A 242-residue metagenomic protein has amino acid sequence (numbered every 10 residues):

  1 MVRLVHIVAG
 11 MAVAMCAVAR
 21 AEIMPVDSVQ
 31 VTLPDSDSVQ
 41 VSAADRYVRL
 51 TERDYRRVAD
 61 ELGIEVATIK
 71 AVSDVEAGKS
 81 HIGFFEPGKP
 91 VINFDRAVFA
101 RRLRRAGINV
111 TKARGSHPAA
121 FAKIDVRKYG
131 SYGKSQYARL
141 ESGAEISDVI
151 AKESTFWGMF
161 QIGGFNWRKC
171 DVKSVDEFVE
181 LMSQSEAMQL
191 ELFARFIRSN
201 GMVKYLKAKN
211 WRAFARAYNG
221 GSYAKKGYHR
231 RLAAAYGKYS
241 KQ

Functional and structural regions predicted by a protein language model:
V2-G10: Sec-dependent signal peptide recognition, specifically the positively charged N-region followed immediately by
H6, A17, T32-D35: Generic detector of low-complexity/intrinsically disordered segments and short hydrophobic N-terminal stretches
A12-M15: Repetitive helical segments and hydrophobic/amphipathic motifs
A17-I23: Boundary at the C-terminal end of the N-terminal hydrophobic targeting segment
I23, S28, D35-Q242: Catalytic glycan-binding domains that act on GlcNAc-containing polysaccharides
